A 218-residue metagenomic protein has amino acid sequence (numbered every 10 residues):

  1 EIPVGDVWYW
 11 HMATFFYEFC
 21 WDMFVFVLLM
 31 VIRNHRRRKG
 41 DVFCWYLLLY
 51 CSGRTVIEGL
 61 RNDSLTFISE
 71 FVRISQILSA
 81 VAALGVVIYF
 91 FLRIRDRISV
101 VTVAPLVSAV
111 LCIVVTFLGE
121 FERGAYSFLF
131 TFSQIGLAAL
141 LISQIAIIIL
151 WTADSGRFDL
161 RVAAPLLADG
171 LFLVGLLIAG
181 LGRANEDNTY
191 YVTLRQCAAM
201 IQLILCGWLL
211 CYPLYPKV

Functional and structural regions predicted by a protein language model:
E1-V218: A feature for loop-to-transmembrane-helix boundaries and adjacent hydrophobic helices in multi-pass integral membrane
